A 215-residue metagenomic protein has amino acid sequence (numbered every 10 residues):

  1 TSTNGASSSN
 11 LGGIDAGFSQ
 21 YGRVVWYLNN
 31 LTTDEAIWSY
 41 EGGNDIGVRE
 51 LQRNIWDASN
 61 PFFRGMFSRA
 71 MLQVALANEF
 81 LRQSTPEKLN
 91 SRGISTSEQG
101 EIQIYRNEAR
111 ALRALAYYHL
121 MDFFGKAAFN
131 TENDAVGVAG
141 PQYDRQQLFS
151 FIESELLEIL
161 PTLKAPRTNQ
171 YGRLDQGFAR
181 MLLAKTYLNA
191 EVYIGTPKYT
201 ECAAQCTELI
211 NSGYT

Functional and structural regions predicted by a protein language model:
T1-E108, L112, Y117-F123, A128-D134 (+3 more regions): Short acidic-aromatic linear motifs embedded in glycine-rich loops, typified by GG[WY][YF]DAGD(H) and related
M121-F123, A128, R167, N189-G195: Short coil/turn linking the two alpha-helices of tandem helical-hairpin repeats
E191-V192, A203-T215: Polar, glycine-rich mid-to-C-terminal structural blocks that act as macromolecule-binding/assembly scaffolds
